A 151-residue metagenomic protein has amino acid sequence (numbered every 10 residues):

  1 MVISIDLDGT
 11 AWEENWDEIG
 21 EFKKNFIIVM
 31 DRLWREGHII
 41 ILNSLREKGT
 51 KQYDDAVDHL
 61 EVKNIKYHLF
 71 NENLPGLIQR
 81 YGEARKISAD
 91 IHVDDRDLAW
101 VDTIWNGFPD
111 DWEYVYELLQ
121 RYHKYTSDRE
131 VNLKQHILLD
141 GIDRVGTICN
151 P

Functional and structural regions predicted by a protein language model:
M1-P75: Alpha-helical substrate-recognition element adjacent to the catalytic core
K51-P151: C-terminal cap/substrate-recognition subdomain and adjoining C-terminal extension of metal-dependent phosphatase-like
